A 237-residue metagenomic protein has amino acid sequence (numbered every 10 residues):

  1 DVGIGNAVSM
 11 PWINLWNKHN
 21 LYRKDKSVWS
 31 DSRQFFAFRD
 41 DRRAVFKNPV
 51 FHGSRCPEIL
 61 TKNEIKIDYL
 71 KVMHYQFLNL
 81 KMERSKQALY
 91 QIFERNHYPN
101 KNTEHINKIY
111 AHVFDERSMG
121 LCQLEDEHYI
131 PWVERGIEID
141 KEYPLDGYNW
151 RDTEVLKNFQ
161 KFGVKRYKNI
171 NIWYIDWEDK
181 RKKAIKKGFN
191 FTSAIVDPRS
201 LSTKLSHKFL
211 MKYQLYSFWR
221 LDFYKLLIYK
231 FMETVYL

Functional and structural regions predicted by a protein language model:
D1-M232: Catalytic-site signature of metal-activated, phosphate-bearing donor transferases, centered on the GT-A/GT-A-like
Y236-L237: N-proximal low-complexity "stem/linker" segments adjacent to membrane-targeting elements
